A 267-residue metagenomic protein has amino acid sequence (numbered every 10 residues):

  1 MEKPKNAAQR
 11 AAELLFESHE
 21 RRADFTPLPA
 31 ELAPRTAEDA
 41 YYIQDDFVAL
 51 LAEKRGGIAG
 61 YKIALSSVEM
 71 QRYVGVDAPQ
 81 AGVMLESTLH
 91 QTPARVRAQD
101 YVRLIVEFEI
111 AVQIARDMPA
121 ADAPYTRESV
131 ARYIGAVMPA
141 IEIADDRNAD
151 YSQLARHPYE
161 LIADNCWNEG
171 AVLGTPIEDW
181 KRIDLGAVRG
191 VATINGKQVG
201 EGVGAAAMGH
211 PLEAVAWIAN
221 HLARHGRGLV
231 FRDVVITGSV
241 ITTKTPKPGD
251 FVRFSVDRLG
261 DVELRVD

Functional and structural regions predicted by a protein language model:
E2-H210, K247, F251, L259-D267: Catalytic-core "active-site belt" of small-molecule-metabolizing enzymes, emphasizing His/Asp/Glu-rich regions
A33-P34, N220-L222, T237-V240: Short alpha-helix capping/helix-loop boundary micro-motifs
E213: Glycine-rich, small/acidic residue-mixed loop/short-helix segments
H225-R227, T243-K244: Short, surface-exposed secondary-structure edge patches
G226-D233, T237: Beta-rich strand-turn-strand
V235-D250: Structured functional modules or segments
